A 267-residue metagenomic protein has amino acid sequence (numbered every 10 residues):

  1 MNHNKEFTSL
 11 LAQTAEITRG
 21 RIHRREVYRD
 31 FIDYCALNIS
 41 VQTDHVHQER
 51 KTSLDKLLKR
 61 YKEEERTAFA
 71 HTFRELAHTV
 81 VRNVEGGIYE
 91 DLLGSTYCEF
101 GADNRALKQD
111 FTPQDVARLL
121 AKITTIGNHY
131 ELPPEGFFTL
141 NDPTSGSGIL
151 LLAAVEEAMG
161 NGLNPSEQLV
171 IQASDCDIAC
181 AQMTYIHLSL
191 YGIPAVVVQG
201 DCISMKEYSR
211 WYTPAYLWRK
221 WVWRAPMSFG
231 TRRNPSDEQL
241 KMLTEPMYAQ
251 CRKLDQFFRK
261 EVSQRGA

Functional and structural regions predicted by a protein language model:
N2-G162: Class I S-adenosyl-L-methionine
S9, S40, S53, S95 (+9 more regions): Generic serine detector
E16, D44, Q48, T52 (+4 more regions): Unusually extended, aromatic-enriched hydrophobic runs near protein termini
Q114-Y216: Conserved S-adenosyl-L-methionine
H187-A267: S-adenosylmethionine
